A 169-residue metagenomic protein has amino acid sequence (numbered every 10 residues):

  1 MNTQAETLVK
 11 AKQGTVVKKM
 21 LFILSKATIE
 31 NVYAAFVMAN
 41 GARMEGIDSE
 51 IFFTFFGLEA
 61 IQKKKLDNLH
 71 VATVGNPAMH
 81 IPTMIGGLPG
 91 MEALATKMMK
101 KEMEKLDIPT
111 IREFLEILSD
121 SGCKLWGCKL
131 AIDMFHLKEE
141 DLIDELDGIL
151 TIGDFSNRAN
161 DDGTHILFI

Functional and structural regions predicted by a protein language model:
N2-N40, E45-D162: Secreted/extracellular ectodomain signature
G163-I169: A hydrophobic membrane-anchoring alpha-helix module
